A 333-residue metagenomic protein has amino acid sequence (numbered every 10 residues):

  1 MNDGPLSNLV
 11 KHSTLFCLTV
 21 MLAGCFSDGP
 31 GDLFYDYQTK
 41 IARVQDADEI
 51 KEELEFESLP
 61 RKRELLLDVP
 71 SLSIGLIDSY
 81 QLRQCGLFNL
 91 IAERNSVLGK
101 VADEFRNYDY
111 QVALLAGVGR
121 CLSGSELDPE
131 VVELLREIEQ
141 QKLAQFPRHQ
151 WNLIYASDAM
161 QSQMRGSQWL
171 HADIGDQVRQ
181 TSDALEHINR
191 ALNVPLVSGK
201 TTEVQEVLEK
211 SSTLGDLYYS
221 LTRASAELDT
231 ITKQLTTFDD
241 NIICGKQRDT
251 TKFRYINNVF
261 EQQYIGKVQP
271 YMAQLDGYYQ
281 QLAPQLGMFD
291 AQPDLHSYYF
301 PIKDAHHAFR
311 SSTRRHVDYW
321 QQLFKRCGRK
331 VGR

Functional and structural regions predicted by a protein language model:
N2-T14: Bacterial N-terminal signal peptides that target proteins for export
M21-G24: C-terminal motif of bacterial Sec signal peptides marking the signal peptidase cleavage site
F26, Q84-G86, L122, I243-G245 (+1 more regions): Sequence contexts marking disulfide-bonded cysteines in secreted/extracellular proteins
F26-P30, E55-L66, E206-T213, Y264 (+1 more regions): Eukaryotic low-complexity, intrinsically disordered regulatory segments enriched in serine, proline and acidic residues
D28-H171: N-terminal Sec/ER secretory leader and immediately downstream segment of secreted/extracellular precursors
E139-Q285: Extended amphipathic alpha-helical interaction segments
A273-R333: Hydrophilic extracytoplasmic domains
